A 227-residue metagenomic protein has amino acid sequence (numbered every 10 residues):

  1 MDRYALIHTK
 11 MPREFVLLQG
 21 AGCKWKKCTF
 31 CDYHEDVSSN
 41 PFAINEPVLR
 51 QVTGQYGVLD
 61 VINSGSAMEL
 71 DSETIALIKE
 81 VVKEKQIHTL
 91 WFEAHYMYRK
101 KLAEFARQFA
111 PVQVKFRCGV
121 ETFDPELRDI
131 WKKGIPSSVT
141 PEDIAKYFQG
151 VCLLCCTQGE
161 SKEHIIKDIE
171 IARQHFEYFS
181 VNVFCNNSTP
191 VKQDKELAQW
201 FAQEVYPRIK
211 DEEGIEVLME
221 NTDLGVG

Functional and structural regions predicted by a protein language model:
D2-I44: Canonical Radical SAM [4Fe-4S] cluster-binding loop centered on the CxxxCxxC motif and its immediate flanking residues
D2-P12, Q55-Y56, I166-G227: Auxiliary Fe-S-binding modules of radical SAM enzymes
Y33-P47, Q55-S72, V82-K100, Q113-S138 (+2 more regions): Core AdoMet radical
S39-I44, W131-P136, E160-K167, Q193-F201: Alpha-helix N-cap and loop-to-helix initiation/capping positions
L70-K79, R99-F109, K162-I165: Distinct, well-ordered alpha-helical segments
I75, K79-K85, S137-V151, L197-V217: Alpha-helix-loop-beta-strand connector modules within alpha/beta enzyme cores
K83-K85, R107-P111, A145-K146, R173-H175: Short, conserved loop/helix-junction motifs that constitute active-site signature segments in enzyme catalytic cores
F123-E126, D143-D168, V181-K192: Conserved strand-turn element in the central/C-terminal portion of the radical SAM core barrel that lines
